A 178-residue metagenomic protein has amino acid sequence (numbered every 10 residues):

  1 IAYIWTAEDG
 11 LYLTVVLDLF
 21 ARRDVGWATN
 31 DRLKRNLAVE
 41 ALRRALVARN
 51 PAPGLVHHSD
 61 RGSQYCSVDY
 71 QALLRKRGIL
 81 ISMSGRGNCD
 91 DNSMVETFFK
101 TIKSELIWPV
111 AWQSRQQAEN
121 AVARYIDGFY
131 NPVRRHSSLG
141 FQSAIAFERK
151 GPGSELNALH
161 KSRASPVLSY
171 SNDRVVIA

Functional and structural regions predicted by a protein language model:
I1-A178: Charged DNA-binding/catalytic regions of mobile-element recombinases
